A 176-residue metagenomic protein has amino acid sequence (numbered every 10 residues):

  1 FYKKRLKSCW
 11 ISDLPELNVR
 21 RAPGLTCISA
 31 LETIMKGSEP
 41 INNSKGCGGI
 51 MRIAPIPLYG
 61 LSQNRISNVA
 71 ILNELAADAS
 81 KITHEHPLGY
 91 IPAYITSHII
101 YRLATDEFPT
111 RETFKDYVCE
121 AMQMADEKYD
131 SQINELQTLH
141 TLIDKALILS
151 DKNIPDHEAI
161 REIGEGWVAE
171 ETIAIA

Functional and structural regions predicted by a protein language model:
F1-A176: Structured, active/binding-site neighborhoods that engage oxygen-rich ligands
